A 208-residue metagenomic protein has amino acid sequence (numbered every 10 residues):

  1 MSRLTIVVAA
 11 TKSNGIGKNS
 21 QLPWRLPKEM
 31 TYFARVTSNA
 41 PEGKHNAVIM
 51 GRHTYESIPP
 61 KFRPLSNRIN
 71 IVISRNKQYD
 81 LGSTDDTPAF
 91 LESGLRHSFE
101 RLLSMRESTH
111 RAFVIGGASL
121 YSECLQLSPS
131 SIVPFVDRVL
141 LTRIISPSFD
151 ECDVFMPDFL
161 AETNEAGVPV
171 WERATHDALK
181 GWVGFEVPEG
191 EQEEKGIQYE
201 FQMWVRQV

Functional and structural regions predicted by a protein language model:
S2-V208: Enzymes that bind and transform nitrogen-containing heteroaromatic metabolites
